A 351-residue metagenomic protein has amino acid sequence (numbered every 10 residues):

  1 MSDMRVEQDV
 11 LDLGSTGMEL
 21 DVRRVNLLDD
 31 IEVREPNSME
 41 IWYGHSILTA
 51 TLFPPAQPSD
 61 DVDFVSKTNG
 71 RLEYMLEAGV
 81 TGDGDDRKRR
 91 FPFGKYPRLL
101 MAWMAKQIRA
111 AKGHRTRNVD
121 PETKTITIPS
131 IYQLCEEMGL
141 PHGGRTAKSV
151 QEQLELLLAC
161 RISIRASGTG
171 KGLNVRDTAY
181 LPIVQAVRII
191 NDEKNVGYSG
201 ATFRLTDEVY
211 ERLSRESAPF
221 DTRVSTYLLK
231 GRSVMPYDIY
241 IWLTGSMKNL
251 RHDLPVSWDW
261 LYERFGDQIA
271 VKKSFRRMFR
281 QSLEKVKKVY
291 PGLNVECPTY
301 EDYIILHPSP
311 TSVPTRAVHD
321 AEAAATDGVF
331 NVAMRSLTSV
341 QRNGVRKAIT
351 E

Functional and structural regions predicted by a protein language model:
M1-E351: Charged, alpha-helix-forming regions
